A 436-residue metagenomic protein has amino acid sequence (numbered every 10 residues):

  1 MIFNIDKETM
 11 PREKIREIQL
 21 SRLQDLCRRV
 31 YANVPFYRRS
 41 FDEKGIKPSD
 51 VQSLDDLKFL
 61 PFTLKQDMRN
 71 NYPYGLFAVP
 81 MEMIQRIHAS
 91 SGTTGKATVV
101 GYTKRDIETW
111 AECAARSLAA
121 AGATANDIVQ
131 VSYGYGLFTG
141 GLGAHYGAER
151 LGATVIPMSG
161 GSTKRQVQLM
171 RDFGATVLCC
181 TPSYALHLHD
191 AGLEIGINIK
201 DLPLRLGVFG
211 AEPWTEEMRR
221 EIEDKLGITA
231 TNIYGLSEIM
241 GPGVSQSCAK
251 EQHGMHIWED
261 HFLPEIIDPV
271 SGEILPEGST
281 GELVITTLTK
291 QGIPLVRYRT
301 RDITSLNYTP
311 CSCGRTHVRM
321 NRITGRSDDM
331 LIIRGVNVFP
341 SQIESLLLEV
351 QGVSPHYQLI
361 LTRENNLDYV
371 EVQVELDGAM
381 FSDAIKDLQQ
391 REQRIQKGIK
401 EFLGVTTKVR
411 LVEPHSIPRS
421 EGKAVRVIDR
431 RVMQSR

Functional and structural regions predicted by a protein language model:
M1-A89, T94-E112, R116-A120, N366-V374 (+4 more regions): Nucleotide 5′-phosphate-binding alpha/beta core
V30, S90-T93, V129, L178 (+4 more regions): Conserved S/T- and glycine-rich ATP-binding loop of Class I adenylate-forming
K104-S117, I128-H187: AMP-binding/adenylate-forming
A123-D127: Short helix-loop-beta connector
I128, I195-W214: Conserved helix-loop-beta element of the AMP-binding
L178, T289-L403, G422: AMP-binding/adenylate-forming catalytic core of the ANL superfamily
A185-P203, R220-D224: Adenylate-forming
R205, W214-P310: Conserved AMP-binding/adenylate-forming
